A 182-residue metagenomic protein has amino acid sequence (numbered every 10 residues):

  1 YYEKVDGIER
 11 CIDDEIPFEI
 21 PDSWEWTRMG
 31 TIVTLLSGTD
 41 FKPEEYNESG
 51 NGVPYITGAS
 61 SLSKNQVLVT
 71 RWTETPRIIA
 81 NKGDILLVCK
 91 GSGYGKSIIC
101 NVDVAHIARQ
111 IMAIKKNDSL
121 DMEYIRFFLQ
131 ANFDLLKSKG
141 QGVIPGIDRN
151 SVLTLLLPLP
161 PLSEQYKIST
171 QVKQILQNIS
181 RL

Functional and structural regions predicted by a protein language model:
Y1-I8: Extended, domain-scale alpha-helical bundle/helix-rich regions
K4, K42-G50, K139-V143: Short coil/turn segments at secondary-structure boundaries
E9-E15, G30-E45, P54-K82, A108: Sequence-specific dsDNA recognition surfaces
R10-T39, L159-L182: Non-catalytic DNA-recognition/assembly elements of restriction-modification systems
T57-A59, R71-Q130, D148: A short beta-sheet element
A105-M112, G142-P160: A short glycine-rich beta-alpha junction/loop motif
S119-L135, K139-I144, T154-L157: Conserved catalytic alpha/beta cores of large enzymes that bind or transform nucleotide phosphates and polynucleotides
